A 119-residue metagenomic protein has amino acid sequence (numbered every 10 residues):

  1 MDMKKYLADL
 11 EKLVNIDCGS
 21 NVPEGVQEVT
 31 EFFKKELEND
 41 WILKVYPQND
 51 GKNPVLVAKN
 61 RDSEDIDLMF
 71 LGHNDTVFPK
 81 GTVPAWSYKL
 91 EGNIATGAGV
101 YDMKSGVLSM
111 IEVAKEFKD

Functional and structural regions predicted by a protein language model:
D2-V100, F117-D119: Acidic/His- and Gly-rich active-site-bordering loop/insert found across diverse amide/peptide-bond hydrolases
K104-D119: Acidic/histidine-rich catalytic neighborhood of metal-dependent amide-processing enzymes
